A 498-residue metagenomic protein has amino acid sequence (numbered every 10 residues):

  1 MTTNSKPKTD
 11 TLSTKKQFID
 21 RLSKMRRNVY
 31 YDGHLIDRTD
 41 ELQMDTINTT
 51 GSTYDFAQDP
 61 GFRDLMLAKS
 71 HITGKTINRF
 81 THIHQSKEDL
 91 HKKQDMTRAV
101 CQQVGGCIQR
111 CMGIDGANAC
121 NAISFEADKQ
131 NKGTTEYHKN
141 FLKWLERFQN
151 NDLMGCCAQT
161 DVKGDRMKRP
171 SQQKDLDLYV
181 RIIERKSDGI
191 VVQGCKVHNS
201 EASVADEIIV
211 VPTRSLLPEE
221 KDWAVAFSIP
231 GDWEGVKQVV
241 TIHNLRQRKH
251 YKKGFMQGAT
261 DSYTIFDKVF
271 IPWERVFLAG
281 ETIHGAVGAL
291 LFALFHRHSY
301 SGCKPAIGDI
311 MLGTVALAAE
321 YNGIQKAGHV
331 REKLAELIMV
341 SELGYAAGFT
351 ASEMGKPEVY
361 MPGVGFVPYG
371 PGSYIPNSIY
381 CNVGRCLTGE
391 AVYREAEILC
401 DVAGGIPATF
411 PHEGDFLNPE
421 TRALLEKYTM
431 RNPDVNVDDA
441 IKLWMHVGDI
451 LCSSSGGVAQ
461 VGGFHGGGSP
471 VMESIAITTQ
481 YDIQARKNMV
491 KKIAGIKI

Functional and structural regions predicted by a protein language model:
M1-S70: Acidic/polar, glycine-rich intrinsically disordered N-terminal extensions of enzymes
G33, V192-G194, F266, L334: Buried hydrophobic positions in well-ordered alpha/beta secondary-structure cores of metabolic enzymes
Q58-G155, E207: Internal helix-loop-helix
S124-V191, C195-A202, E207, P218: Glycine-rich, mobile lid/loop segments that gate access to catalytic sites or pores
N199-R246: A short core secondary-structure module
R248-E342: Glycine-rich beta->alpha junctions and the first turn(s) of the following alpha-helix
I307-E390: Long, well-ordered mid-to-C-terminal structural blocks that present hydrophobic/aromatic surfaces
I379-I498: Alpha-helix capping/hinge segments and adjacent helical runs
